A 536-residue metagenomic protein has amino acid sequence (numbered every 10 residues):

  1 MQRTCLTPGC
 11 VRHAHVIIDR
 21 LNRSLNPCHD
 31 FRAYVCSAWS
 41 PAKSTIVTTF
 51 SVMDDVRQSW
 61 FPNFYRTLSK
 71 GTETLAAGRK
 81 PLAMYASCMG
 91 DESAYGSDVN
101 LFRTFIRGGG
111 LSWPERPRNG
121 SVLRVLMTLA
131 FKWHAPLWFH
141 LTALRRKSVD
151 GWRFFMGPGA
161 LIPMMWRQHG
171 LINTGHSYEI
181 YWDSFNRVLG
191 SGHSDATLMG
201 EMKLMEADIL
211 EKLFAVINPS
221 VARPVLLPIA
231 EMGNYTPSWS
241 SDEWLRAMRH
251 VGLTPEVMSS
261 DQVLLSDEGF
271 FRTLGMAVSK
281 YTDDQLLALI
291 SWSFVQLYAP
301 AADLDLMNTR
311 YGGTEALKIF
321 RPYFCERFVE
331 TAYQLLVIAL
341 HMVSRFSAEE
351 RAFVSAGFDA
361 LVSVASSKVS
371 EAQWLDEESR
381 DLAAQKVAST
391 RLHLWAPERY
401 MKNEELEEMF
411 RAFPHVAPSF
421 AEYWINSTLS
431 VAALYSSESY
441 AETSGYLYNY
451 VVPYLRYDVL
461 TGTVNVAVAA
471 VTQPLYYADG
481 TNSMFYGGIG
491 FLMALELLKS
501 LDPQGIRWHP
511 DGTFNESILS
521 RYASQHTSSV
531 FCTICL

Functional and structural regions predicted by a protein language model:
M1-F61: Signal-peptide-cleavage-adjacent N-terminal segments of secreted and extracellular proteins
T4-V11, P27, V35, S87-M89 (+2 more regions): Sequence contexts marking disulfide-bonded cysteines in secreted/extracellular proteins
D19-R23, T142-A143, V452-Y457: Short, surface-exposed beta-strand/loop micro-motifs that present aromatic residues
L25-C28, R32, R57-F61, Y65 (+7 more regions): Extracytoplasmic/secreted envelope proteins and their assembly/folding machinery, especially bacterial periplasmic
L25-C28, S148-G151, D283, N449-V452 (+1 more regions): Short, well-ordered loop/turn elements at secondary-structure boundaries
Y34, G157-G159, A467-A469: Active-site-proximal beta-strand/loop segments in catalytic clefts of secreted hydrolases
D54, D208, K212, L226-L245 (+6 more regions): Intrinsically disordered, low-complexity linker/terminal regions across diverse proteins
W60-A360, P397, H415: Noncatalytic, helix-rich "gating/capping" subdomain that lines the substrate-entry/channel surface of large enzyme
